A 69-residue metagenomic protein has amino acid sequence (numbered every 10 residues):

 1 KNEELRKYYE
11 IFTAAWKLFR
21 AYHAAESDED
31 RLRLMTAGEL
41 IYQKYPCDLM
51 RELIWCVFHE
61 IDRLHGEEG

Functional and structural regions predicted by a protein language model:
K1-D28: N-terminal acidic leader/helix
K1-L5, G38, Q43-R51: Short, structured coil/loop segments at alpha-helix boundaries
Y8-L18, L34-A37, I41, V57-E60 (+1 more regions): Amphipathic alpha-helices that form helix-helix packing interfaces
D28-A37, R51, W55: Short, charged, amphipathic alpha-helical segments
K44-G69: Short, charged early-sequence alpha-helical segments and their helix-coil boundaries
